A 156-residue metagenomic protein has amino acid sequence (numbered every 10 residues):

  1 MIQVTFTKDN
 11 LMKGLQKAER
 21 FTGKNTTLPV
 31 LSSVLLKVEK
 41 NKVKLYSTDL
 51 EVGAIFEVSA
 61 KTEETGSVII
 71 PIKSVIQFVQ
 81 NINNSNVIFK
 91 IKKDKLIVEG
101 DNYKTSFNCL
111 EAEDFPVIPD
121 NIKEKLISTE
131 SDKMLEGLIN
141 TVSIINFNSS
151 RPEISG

Functional and structural regions predicted by a protein language model:
M1-G156: Structural preference for solvent-exposed beta-strand-turn elements and adjacent flexible terminal/loop segments within
